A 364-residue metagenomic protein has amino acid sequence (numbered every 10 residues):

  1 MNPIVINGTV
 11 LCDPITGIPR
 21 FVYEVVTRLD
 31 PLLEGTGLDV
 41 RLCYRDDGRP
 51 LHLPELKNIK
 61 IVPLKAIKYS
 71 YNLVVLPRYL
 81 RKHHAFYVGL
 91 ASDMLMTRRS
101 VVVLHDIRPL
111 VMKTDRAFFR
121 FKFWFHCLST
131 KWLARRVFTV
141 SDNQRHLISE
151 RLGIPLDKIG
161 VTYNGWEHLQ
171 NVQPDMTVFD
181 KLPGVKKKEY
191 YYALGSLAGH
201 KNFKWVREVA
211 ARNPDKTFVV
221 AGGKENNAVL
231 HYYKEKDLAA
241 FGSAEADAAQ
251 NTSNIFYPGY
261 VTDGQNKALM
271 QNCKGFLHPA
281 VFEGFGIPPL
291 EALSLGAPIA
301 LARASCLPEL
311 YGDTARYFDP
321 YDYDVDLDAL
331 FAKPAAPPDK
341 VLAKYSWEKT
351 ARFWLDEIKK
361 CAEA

Functional and structural regions predicted by a protein language model:
M1-A364: Carbohydrate transferase catalytic cores enriched for Leloir-type hexosyltransferases
